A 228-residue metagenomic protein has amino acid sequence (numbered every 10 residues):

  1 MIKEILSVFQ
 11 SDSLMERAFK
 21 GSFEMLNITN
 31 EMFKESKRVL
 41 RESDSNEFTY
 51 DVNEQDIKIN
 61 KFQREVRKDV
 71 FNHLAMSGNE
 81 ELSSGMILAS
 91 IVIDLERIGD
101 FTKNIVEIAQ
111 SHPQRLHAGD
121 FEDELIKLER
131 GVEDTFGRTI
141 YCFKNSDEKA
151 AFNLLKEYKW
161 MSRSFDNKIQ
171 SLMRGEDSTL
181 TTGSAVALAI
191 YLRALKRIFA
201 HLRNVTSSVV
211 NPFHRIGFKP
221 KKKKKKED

Functional and structural regions predicted by a protein language model:
M1-D228: Cytosolic, long alpha-helical scaffolding segments
